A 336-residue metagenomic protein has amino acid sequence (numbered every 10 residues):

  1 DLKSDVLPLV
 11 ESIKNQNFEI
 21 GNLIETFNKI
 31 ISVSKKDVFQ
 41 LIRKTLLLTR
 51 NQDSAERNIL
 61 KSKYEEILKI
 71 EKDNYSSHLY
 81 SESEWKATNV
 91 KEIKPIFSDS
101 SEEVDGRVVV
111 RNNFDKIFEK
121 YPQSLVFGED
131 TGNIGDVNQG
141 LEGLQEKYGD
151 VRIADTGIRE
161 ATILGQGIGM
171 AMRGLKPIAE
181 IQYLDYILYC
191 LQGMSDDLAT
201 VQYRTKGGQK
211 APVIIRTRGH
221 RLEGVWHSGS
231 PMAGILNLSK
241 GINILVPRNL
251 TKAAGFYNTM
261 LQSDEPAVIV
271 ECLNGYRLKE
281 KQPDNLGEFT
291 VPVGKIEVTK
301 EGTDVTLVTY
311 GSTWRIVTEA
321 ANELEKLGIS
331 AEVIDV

Functional and structural regions predicted by a protein language model:
D1-L41, T45, G143, K210 (+1 more regions): Thiamine diphosphate
F27-V270, G275: Thiamine diphosphate
